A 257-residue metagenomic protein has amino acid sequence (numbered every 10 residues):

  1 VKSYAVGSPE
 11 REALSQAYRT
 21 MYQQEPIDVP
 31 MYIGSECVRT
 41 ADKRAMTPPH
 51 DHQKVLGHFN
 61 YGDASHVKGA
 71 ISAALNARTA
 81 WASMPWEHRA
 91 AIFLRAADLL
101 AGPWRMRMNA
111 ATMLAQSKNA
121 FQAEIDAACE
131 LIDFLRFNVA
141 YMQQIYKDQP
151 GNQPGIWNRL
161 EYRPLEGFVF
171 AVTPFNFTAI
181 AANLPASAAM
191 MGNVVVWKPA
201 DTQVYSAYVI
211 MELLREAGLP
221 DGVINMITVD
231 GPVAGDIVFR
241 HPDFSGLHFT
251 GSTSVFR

Functional and structural regions predicted by a protein language model:
V1-V55: Hydrophobic face of amphipathic alpha-helices that form TPR/SEL1-like repeat modules and related alpha-solenoid
Y4, Y18-M21, A74, T112 (+1 more regions): A generic structural signal for nonpolar/aromatic side chains embedded in well-ordered alpha-helices
G7, R11-L14, D63, V67 (+11 more regions): Generic structural signal for well-ordered, non-membrane alpha-helical segments in soluble metabolic enzymes
I33-S35, Q116, T228-D230: A general secondary-structure junction signal
T40-A41, A45-T47, H52-Y146: Glycine-rich loop-to-alpha-helix module at the N-terminal edge of alpha/beta enzyme cores
M113, I132, R136, A140-R257: Rossmann-like NAD(P) dinucleotide-binding subdomain of oxidoreductase/dehydrogenase enzymes
